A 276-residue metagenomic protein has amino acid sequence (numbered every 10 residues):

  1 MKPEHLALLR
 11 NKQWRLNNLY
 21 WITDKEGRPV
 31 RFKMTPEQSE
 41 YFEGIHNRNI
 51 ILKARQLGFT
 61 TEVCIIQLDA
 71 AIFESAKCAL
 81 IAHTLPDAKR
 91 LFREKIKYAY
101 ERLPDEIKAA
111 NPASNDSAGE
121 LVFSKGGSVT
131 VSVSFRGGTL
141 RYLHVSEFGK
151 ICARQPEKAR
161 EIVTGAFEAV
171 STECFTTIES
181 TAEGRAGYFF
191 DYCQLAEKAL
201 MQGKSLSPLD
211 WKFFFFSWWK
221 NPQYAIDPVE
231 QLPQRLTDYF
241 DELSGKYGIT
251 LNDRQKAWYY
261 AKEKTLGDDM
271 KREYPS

Functional and structural regions predicted by a protein language model:
M1-S276: Phosphate/NTP-binding elements of NTP-utilizing enzymes
